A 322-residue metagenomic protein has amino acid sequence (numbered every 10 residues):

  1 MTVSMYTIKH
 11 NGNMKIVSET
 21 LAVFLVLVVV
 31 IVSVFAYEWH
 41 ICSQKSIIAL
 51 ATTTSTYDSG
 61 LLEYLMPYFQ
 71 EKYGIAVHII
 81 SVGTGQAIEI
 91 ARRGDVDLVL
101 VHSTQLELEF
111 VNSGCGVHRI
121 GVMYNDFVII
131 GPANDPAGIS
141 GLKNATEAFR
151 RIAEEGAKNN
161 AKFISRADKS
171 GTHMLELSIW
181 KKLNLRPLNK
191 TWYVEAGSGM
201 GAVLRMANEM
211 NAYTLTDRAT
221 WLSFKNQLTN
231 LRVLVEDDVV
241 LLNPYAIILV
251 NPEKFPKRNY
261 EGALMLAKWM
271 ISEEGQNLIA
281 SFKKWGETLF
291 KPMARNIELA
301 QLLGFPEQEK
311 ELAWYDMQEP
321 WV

Functional and structural regions predicted by a protein language model:
M1-M14: N-terminal Lys/Arg-rich, disordered targeting/topogenic segments
E19-F24, V32-A76, G85, E89 (+4 more regions): Exported/periplasmic ABC-transporter solute-binding proteins
L98-Y124: Acidic, polar ligand-binding/catalytic clefts
Y124-D126, P244: Extracellular structured ligand-interaction cores
I129: Serine endopeptidase catalytic core focused on the charge-relay Asp
